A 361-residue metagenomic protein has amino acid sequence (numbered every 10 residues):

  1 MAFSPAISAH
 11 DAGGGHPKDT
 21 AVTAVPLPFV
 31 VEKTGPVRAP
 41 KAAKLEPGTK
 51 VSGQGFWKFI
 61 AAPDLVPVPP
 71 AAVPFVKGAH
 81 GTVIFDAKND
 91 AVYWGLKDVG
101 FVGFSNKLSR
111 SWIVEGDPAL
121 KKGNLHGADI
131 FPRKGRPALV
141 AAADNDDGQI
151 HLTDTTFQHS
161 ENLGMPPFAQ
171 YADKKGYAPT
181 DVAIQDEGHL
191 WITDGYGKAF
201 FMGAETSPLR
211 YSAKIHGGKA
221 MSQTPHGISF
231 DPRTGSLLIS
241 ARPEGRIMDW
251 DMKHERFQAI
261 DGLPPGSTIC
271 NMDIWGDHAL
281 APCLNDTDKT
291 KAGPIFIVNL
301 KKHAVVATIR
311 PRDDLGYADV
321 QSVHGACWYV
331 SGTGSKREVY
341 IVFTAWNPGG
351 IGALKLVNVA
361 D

Functional and structural regions predicted by a protein language model:
T20-E46, P63-G100: Beta-strand-rich domains and repeat architectures in extracellular enzymes and scaffolds, especially beta-propellers
W57-P67, R110-D117, S160-P167, Y211-G217 (+2 more regions): Beta-propeller fold detector
A72-N89, A119-V140, F168-H189, G218-S236 (+3 more regions): Beta-rich, blade/repeat-based domains predominating in secreted/periplasmic proteins but also intracellular
K97, D144-D146, G195-G197, R242 (+3 more regions): Short loop/turn segments immediately following the C-termini of beta-strands
S105-S109, D154-Q158, E205-L209, D251-E255 (+2 more regions): Short loop/turn segments that connect beta-strands within beta-propeller blades
Q149-H151, K198-M202, R246-M248, K289-F296 (+1 more regions): Structural motif
V320-D361: Blade-level signature of beta-propeller repeat domains, shared across WD40, Kelch, NHL, RCC1 and BNR/Asp-box propellers
